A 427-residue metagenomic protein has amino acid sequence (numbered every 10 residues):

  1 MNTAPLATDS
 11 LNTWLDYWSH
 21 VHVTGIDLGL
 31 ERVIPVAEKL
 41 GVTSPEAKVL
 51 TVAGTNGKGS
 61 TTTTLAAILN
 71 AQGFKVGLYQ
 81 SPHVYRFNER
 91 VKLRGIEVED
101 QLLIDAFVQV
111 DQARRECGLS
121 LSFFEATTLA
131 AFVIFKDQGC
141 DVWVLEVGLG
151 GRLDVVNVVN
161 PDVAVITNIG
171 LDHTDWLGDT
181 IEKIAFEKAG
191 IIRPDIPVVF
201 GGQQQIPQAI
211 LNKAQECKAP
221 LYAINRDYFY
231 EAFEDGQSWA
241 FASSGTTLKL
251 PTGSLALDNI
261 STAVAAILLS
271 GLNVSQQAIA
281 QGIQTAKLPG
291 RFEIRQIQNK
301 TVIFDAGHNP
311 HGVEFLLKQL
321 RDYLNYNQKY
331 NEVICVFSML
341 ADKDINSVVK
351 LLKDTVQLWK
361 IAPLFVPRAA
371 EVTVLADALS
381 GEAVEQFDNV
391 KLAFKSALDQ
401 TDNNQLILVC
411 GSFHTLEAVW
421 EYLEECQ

Functional and structural regions predicted by a protein language model:
M1-T24: Charged, amphipathic alpha-helical linker segments immediately N-terminal to NTP-binding catalytic cores
T24, L30, P35-E38, V42-P45 (+3 more regions): ATP-dependent carboxylate-amine ligase catalytic core
E46, D137, V142-V147, D154-N157 (+4 more regions): Nucleotide phosphate-binding/pyrophosphate-handling subdomain across enzymes that bind or process nucleotide phosphates
V52, S60-G77: A conserved segment at the C-terminal end of the G1
L119, V142, E146, P161-T247 (+1 more regions): Acidic, Mg2+-coordinating active-site environments of NTP-dependent enzymes
V199, Q203-K213, K218, F233 (+3 more regions): C-terminal helical cap/extension that packs against the catalytic core of soluble nucleotide-cofactor enzymes
G201-G202, K213-F233, L250-S254, A278-A286 (+5 more regions): Beta-strand->loop->alpha-helix junctions that form or flank phosphate-binding loops in nucleotide-handling enzymes
